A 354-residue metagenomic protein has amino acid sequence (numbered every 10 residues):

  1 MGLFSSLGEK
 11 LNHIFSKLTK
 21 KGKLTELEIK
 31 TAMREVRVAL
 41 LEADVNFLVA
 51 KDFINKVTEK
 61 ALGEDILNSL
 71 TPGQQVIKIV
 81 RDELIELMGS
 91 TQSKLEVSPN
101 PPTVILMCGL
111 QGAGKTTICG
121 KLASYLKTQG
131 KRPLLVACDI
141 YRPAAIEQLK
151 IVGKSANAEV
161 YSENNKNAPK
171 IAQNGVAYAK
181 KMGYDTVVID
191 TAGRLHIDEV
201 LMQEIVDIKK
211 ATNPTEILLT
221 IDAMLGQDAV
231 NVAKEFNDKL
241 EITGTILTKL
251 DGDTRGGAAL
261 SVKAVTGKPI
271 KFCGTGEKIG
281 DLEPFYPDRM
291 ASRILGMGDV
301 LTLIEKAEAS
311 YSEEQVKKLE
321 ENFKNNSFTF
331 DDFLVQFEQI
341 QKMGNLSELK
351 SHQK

Functional and structural regions predicted by a protein language model:
G2-K21, R289-K354: Long amphipathic alpha-helical segments used for membrane anchoring, targeting, substrate engagement, or oligomerization
L3-L7, E28, V49, F53 (+6 more regions): A generic short alpha-helical patch detector that favors 3-5-residue windows in or near N-terminal regions
S6, H13, E35, I79-E86 (+12 more regions): Alpha-helical scaffold segments in soluble metabolic enzymes
K10-C138, A145-N165, I171-K181, D185-I189: Primarily NTPase-proximal linker/entry elements flanking Walker-type ATP/GTP-binding cores
I140-Y141, N165, T191-G193, A223-M224 (+1 more regions): Conserved Walker B
A172-G175, Y184, H196, V200-K210 (+1 more regions): Conserved phosphate-handling catalytic cores of large alpha/beta enzymes
